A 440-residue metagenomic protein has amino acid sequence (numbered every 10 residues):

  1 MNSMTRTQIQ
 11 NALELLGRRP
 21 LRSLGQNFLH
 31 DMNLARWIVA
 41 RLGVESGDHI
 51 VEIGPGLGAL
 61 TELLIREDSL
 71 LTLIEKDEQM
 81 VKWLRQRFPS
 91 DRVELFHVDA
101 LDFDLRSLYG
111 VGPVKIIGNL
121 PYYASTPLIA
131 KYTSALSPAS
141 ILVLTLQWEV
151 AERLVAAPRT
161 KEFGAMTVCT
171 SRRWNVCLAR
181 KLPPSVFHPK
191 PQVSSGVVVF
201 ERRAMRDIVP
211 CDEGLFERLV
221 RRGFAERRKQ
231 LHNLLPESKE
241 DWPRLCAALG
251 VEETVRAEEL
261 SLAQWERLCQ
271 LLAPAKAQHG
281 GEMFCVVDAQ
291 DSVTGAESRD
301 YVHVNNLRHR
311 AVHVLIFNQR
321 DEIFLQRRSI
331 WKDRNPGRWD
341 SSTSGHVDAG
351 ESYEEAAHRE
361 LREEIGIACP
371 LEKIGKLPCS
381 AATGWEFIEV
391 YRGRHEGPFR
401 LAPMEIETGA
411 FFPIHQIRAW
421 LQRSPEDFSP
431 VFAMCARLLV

Functional and structural regions predicted by a protein language model:
M1-R218, A247, Q270, P274: Catalytic cores of RNA-modifying enzymes
G54, N306, S352-E354, H358 (+1 more regions): Active-site segment of metal-dependent pyrophosphate-handling enzymes, primarily the Nudix hydrolase catalytic core
T72, V199-E201, I316, R392-R394 (+1 more regions): Short, well-ordered beta-strand micro-motif
E94-F96, C177, E372-I374, A410-F412: General small-molecule cofactor/ligand-binding pocket signal
S194-R202, I208-R244, L249-E252, A257-A263: An accessory alpha-helical subdomain
Q278-H313, Q319: Acidic, metal-coordinating catalytic segment for phosphate/diphosphate chemistry, firing primarily on the Nudix
S298-D300, G337, I374-P378, A382-V440: Nudix hydrolase/Nudix homology domain
A311-T343: A glycine-rich, hydrophobic loop/mini-helix early in the fold
